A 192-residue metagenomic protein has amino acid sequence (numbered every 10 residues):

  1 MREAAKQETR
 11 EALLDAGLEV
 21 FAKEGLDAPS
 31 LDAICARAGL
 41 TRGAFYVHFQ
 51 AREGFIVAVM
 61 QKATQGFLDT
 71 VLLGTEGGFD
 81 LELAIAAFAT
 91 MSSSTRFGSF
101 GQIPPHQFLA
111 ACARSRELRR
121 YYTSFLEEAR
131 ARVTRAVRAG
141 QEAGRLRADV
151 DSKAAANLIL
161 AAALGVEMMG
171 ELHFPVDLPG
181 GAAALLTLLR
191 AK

Functional and structural regions predicted by a protein language model:
M1-E24, A28-R37, G54: Basic, helix-initiating cap at the start of DNA-binding domains
K6, R10, L14, M60 (+2 more regions): Amphipathic, non-transmembrane alpha-helical scaffold segments
E11, D15, G43, I103-H106: Short alpha-helical elements of helix-turn-helix
G39-F49: Short hydrophobic/aromatic patch on the recognition helix
F49, I56-A63: Alpha-helical DNA-contacting segments of helix-turn-helix folds
A58, D69-Q102, S152-I159: Hydrophobic alpha-helical connector segments
L83, R96-R120: Amphipathic alpha-helical segments used for helix-helix packing
R119-T123, E127, Q141-L188: Hydrophobic/aromatic-rich alpha-helical bundle segments in the mid-to-C-terminal region
